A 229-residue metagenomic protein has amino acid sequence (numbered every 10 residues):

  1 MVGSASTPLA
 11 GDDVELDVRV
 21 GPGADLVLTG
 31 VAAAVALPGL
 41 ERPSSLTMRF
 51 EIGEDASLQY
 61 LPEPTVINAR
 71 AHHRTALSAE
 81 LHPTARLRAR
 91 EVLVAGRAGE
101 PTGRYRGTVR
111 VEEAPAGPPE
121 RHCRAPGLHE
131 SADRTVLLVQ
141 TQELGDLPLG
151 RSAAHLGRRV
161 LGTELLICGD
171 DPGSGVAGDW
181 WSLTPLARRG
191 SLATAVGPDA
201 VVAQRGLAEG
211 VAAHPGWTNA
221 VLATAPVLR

Functional and structural regions predicted by a protein language model:
M1-P64, A69, E120-H122, L128-H129 (+1 more regions): N-terminal, charged/glycine-rich beta-strand/loop interface patches
V2, E91-R229: A structural signal for small-residue-enriched, beta-sheet-centric alpha/beta enzyme cores and oligomeric scaffold folds
L9-G11, E41-P43, R70-H72, T102-R104 (+2 more regions): Short coil/turn motifs at beta-sheet boundaries
V14, L46-M48, E54-A56, H73-T75 (+2 more regions): One face of beta-strands
G21, G53, E80-H82, E112: Feature marks extracellular polysaccharide-active and adherence modules
D25-V27, S57-Q59, R86-L87, G162-T163 (+2 more regions): Structural motif
L28, P38, R70, L87 (+3 more regions): Short acidic, gly/pro-rich beta-turn/loop elements at beta-sheet edges and active-site/ligand-binding grooves
N68-A76, H82-R106: Acidic (Asp/Glu-rich), glycine- and aromatic
